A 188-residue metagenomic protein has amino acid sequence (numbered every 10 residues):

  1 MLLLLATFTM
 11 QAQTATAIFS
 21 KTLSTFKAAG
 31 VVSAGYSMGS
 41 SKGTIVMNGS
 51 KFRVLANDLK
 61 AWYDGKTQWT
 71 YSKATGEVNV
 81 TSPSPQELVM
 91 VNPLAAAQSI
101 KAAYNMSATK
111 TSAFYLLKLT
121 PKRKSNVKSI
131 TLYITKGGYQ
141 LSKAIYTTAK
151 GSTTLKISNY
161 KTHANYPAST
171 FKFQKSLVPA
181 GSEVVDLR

Functional and structural regions predicted by a protein language model:
L4-K42, V46-K51, G76, F173-R188: N-terminal leader/targeting segments and the immediate start of mature chains
Q13, A34-G39, N48-A56, N92-K101 (+1 more regions): Short, solvent-exposed secondary-structure boundary motifs
A29-G35, N48-V54, S112-K118, G138-K143: Short, hydrophobic/aromatic-rich segments at coil-to-beta transitions
K42-V91, T148-T154: An acidic-aromatic
T44, L59-K60, N105-S107, S129-Y133: Short, surface-exposed charged micro-motifs
P83-A113: Flexible, surface-exposed loop/linker segments and immediately adjacent secondary-structure boundaries
T109-A180, V185: Gly/Pro-enriched, hydrophobic low-complexity segments that function as extracytoplasmic propeptides/linkers
